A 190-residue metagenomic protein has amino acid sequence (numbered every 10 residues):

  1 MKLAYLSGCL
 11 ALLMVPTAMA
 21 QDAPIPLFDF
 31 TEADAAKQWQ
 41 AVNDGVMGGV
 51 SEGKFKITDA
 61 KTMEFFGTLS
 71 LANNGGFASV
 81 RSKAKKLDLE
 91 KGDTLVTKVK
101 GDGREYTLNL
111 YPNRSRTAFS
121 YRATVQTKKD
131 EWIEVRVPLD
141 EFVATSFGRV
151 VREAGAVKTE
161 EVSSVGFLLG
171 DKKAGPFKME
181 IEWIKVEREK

Functional and structural regions predicted by a protein language model:
M1-Y5: Positively charged n-region of N-terminal signal peptides that target proteins for export
S7-P16: Bacterial N-terminal signal peptides
A18-K190: Beta-rich carbohydrate-recognition modules and glycan-binding surfaces
